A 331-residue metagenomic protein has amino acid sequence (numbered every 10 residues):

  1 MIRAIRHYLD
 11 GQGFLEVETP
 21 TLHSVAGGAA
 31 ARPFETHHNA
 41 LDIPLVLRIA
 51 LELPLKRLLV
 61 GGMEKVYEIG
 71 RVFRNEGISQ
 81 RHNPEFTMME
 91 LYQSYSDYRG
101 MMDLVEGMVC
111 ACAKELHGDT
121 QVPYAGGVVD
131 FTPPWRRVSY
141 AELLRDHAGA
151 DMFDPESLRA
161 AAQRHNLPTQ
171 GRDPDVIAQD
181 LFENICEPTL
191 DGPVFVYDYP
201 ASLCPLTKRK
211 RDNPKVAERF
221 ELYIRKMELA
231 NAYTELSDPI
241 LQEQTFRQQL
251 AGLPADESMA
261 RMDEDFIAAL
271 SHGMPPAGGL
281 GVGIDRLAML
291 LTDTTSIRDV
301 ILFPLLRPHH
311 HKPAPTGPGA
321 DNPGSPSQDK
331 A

Functional and structural regions predicted by a protein language model:
M1-G100, M108-C110, A160, N166-Q170 (+1 more regions): Class II aminoacyl-tRNA synthetase-like tRNA-binding/catalytic domains
M1-I5, L47, L51, M101-V105 (+6 more regions): Hydrophobic (often cysteine-bearing) scaffold residues that line and stabilize catalytic clefts of nucleotide/cofactor
E16-E18, V46, E68, M88-E90 (+6 more regions): Structured core elements
G27-P33, A111-L229, F246-M274, P313-G317 (+2 more regions): Metal-assisted phosphate- and nucleotidyl-transfer catalytic regions
L41-P44, A269-A277: A short glycine/serine-rich beta->alpha loop
E52-P54, V72-R74, Q93-S96, P200-L203 (+6 more regions): Short, glycine-/Ser/Thr-/acidic-enriched flexible segments
V60, R225-E235, M274-L291: Conserved phosphate/anionic-ligand binding catalytic regions in large, soluble enzymes, centered on
S271, I284, A288, T294-G317 (+1 more regions): Acidic, carboxylate-rich catalytic segments that either coordinate divalent cations
